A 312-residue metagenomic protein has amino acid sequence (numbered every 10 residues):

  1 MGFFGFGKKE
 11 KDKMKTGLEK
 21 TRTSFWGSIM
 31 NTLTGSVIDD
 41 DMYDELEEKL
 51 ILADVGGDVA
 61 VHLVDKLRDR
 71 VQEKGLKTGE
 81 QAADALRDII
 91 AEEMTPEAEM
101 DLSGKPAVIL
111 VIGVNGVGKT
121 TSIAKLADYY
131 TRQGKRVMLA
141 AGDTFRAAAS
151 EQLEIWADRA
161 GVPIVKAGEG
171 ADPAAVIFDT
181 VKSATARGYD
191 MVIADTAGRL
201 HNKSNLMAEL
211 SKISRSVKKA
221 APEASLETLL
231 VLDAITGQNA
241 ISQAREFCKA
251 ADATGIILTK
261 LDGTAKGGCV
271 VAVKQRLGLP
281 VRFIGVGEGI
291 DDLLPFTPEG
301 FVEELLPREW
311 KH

Functional and structural regions predicted by a protein language model:
G2, K9-K13: Switch/coupling subdomain of P-loop NTPase systems
G2-F3, L76: C-terminal effector/interaction modules appended to NTPase cores
F3-G5, A98, L126, S242-A244 (+1 more regions): Short beta-alpha junctions and helix-cap segments that line functional grooves
F4, G17, A251: Surface-exposed, interaction-prone regions with an acidic/low-complexity signature
K15, K20-T144, A149-A194: Primarily NTPase-proximal linker/entry elements flanking Walker-type ATP/GTP-binding cores
Q152, D172-R187, H201-W310: Conserved catalytic-core segment of NTP-binding enzymes
D195, K311-H312: Short hydrophobic/aromatic patches at helix-to-coil boundaries
A197-R199: Short glycine-rich anion-binding loops that position phosphate/pyrophosphate groups of nucleotides and phosphorylated
